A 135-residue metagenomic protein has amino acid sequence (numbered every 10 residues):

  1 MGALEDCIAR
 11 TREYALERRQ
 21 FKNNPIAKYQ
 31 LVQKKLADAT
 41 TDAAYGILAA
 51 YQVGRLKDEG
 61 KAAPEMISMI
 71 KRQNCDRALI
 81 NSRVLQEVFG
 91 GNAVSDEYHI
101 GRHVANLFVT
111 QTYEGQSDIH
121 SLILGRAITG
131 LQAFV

Functional and structural regions predicted by a protein language model:
M1-V135: Alpha-helical interface subdomain recognition
